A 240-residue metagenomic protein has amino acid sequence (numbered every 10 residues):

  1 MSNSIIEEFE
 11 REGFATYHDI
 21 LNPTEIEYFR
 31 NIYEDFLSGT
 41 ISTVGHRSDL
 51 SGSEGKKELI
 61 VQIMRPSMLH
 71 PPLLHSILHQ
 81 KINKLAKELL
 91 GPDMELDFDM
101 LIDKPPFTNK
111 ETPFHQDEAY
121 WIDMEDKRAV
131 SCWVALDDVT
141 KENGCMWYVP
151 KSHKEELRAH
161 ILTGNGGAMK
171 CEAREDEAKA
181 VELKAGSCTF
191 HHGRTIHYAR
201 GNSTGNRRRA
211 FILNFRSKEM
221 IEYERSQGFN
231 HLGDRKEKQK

Functional and structural regions predicted by a protein language model:
M1-E12, Y17-F114, Y120, G233-K236: Non-heme Fe(II)-dependent double-stranded beta-helix
N22-P23, I102-K104, A119, V139 (+3 more regions): Short, solvent-exposed loop/turn segments at secondary-structure junctions
D35-G39, P92, V139, E155 (+1 more regions): Phosphate/oxyanion-binding loops and surfaces in catalytic or ligand/nucleic-acid-binding neighborhoods
G39, V44-S51, G55, I161-G164 (+2 more regions): Non-heme Fe(II)/2-oxoglutarate
H70-H75, R174-K179, A199-R200: Active-site rim elements
K84, T108-R174, A178-A180, M220-N230: Catalytic core of non-heme Fe(II) oxygenases with the double-stranded beta-helix
F98-M100, C132-V134, F211-F215: A structural signal for short, well-ordered beta-strand segments
E177-F190: Short acidic-glycine-tyrosine-enriched beta hairpin
